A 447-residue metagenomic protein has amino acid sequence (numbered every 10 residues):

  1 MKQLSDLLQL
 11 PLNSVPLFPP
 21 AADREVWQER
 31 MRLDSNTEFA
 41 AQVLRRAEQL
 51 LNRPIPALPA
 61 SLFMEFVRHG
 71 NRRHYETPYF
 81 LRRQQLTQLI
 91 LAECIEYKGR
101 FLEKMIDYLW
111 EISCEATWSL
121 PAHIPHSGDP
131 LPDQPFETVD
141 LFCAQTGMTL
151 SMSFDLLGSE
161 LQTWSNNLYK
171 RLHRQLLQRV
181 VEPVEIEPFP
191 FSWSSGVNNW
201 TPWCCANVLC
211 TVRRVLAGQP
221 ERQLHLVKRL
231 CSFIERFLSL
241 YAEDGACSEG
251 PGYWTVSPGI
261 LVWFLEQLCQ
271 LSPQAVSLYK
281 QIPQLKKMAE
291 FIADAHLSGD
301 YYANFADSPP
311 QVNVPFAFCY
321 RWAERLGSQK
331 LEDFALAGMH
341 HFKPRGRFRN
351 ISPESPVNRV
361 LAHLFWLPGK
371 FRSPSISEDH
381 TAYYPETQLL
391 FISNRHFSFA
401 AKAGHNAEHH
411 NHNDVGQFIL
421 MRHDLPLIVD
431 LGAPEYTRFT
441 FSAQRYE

Functional and structural regions predicted by a protein language model:
M1-V43, L91-C94: Extreme N-terminal leader/anchor segments
P11, V15, L50-P54, L326: Short, flexible helical or helix-coil boundary motifs
A21-T37, Q145-T149, N198, C204-N207 (+2 more regions): Short N-terminal helix-initiation segments at or just after the protein's N-terminus
Q28-E29, N36-T37, P56, E76-S298: Aromatic-lined, polymer-binding surfaces characteristic of secreted/periplasmic polysaccharide-degrading enzymes
M31-F39, R45-L81, L91-I95, N406: Asp/Glu-centered strand-loop micro-motifs enriched in Gly/Pro and often flanked by an aromatic residue
P258-L427, A433: Carbohydrate-active enzyme catalytic cores, enriched for enzymes that act on polyanionic acidic polysaccharides
I428-E447: C-terminal, non-catalytic macromolecule-binding modules
